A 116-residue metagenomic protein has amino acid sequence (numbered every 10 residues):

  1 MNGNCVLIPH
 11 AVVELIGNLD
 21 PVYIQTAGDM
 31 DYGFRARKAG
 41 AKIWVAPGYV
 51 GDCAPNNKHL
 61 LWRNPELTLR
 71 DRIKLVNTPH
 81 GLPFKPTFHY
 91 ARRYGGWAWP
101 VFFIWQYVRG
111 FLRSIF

Functional and structural regions predicted by a protein language model:
M1-A11, K74-L75: A recurrent flexible, glycine/aromatic-enriched loop bordering the glycosyltransferase active site that acts as
V6-G17, V22-Y49: A short, conserved alpha-helix in the catalytic core of glycosyltransferases
F34, K38-S114: Active-site-adjacent helix/loop segment of glycosyltransferases that harbors family-specific signature motifs
